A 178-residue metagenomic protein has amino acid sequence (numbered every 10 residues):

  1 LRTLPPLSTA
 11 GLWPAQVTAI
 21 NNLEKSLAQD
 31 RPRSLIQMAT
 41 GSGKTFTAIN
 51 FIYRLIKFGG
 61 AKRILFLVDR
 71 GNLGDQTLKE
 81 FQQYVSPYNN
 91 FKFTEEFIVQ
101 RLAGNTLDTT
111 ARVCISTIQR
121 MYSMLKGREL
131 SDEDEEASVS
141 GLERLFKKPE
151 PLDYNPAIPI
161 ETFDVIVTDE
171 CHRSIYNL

Functional and structural regions predicted by a protein language model:
L1-R63, N72, Q76-Y88, T109-R112 (+4 more regions): ATP-dependent helicase/translocase motor core
L65, V165: Hydrophobic "anchor" residues on beta-strands that sit immediately upstream of conserved functional sites
G71, F93-A103, I118-S123: Conserved helicase motor
T77, M124-G127, C171-L178: Conserved ATPase-coupling elements of RecA-like P-loop NTPase cores
C114, I166: Receiver (REC) domain switch-region micro-motif
T117, D169-E170: Walker B catalytic acidic pair
D153-P159, S174-L178: Short, conserved "post-DEAD/DEAH" coupling segment immediately C-terminal to helicase motif II within the SF2/RecA-like
